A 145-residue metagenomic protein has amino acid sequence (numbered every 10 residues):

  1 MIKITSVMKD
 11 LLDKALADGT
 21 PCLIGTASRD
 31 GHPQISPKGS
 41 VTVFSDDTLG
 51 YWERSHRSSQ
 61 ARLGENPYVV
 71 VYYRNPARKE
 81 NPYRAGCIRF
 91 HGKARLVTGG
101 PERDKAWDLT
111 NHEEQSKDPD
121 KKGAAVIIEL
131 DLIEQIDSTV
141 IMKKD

Functional and structural regions predicted by a protein language model:
M1-D145: Binding-site signature for planar aromatic cofactors or substrates
